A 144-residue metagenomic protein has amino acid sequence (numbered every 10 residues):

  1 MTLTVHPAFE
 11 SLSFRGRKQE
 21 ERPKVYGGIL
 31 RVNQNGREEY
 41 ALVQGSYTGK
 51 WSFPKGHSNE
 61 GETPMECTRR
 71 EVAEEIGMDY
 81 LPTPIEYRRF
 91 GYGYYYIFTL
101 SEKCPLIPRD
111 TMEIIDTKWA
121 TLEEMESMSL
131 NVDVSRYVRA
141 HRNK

Functional and structural regions predicted by a protein language model:
T2-Y40, R88-Y96: Conserved N-terminal beta-strand and adjoining loop/helix that marks the start of the Nudix/MutT-like hydrolase domain
K24-V25, K50-S52: N-terminal first-folded block
N35-R37, T48-K50, L100-P105: Short, charged/polar surface micro-motifs in flexible loops or helix N-caps
E38-Y40, W51, I85, W119: Tryptophan-centered short beta-strand motifs
L42-Q44: Short, acidic/hydrophobic/Gly-rich beta-strand patch recurrent on exposed beta strands that often constitutes part
Y47-T48, M125: Short, solvent-exposed loop/turn segments at secondary-structure junctions
G56-N143: Unchanged
